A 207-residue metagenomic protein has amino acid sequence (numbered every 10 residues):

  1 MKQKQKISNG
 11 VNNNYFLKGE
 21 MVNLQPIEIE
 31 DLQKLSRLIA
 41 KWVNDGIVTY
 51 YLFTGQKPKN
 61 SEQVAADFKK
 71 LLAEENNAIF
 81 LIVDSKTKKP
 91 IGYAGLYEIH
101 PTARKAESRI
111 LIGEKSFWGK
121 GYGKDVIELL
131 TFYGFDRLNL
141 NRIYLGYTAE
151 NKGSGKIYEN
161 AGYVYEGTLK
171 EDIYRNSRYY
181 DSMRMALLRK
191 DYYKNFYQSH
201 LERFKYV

Functional and structural regions predicted by a protein language model:
M1-Q33, D45, I79, V83-V207: Acyl-donor (CoA/ACP) binding surface of acyl/acetyltransferases
G10-N12, D67-K70: Short, P/G- and charge-enriched loop/turn segments at secondary-structure junctions
I29-F53: Short amphipathic alpha-helix that is part of the acyltransferase structural core
L35-I39, V64, S108: Hydrophobic pocket/interface hotspot
N44, V48, K57-P58, A73 (+1 more regions): Residue-level marker of structural boundaries
I47-D67: Conserved GNAT-fold acetyl-CoA-binding loop/helix
K69-L81: A short helix-loop-beta-strand connector motif used in the catalytic cores of GNAT acetyltransferases and, in some
